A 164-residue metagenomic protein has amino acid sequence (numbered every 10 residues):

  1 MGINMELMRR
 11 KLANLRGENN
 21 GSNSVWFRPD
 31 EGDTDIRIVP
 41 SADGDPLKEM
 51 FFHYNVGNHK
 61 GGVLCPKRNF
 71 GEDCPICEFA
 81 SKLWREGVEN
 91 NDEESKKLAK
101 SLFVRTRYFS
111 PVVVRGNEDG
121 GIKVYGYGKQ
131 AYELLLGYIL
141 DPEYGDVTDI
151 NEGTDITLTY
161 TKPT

Functional and structural regions predicted by a protein language model:
M1-D146: OB-fold ssDNA-binding interfaces and closely related basic DNA-contact patches used across DNA replication/repair
A42, K67, T154-Y160: Conserved NTP-handling cores and scaffolds of large molecular machines
I139-T159: Short nucleic-acid-contacting surface segments enriched for D/E, G, S/T with interspersed K/R
P163-T164: Short, Lys/Arg- and Gly-enriched loop/turn segments at beta-strand edges
